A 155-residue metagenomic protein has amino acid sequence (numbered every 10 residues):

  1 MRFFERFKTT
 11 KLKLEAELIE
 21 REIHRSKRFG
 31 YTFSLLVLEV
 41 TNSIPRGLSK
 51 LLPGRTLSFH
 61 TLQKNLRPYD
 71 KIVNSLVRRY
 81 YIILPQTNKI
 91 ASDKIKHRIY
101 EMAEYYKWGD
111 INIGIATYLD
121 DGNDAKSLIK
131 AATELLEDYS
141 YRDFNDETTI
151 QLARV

Functional and structural regions predicted by a protein language model:
R2-I23: Short coupling/linker segments associated with nucleotidyl cyclase/phosphodiesterase signaling modules
E15-I19, L52-L62, K96, I129: Heptad-repeat coiled-coil signal-transmission/dimerization helices
L18-S49: Active-site-proximal structural segments of metal-dependent nucleotidyl cyclase/transferase enzymes
H24-R28, L57-K89, E101, Y105-W108: Conserved helix-loop-beta segment at the catalytic/binding core of cyclic-nucleotide signaling proteins
S34, N74-P85, K107-L135, D146-Q151: A short glycine-enriched loop-to-beta-strand structural element that forms part of the catalytic core of nucleotide
P45-G54, I82-R98: Short helix/loop segment flanking the catalytic signature motif in cyclic-nucleotide metabolism enzymes
